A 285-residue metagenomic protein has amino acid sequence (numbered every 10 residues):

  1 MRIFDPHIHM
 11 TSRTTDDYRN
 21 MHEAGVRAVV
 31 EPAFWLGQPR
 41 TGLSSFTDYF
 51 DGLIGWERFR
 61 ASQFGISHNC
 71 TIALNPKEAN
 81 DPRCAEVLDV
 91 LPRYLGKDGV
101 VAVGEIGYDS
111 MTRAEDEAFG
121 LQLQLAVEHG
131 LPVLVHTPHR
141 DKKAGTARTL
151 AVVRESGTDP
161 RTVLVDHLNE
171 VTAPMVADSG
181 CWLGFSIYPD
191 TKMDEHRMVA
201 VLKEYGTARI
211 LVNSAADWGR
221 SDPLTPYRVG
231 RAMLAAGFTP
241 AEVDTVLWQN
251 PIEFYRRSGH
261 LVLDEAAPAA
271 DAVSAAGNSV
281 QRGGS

Functional and structural regions predicted by a protein language model:
M1-H129, V135, R140, A147-R148 (+4 more regions): Mid-domain alpha/beta scaffold segments of enzyme catalytic cores
A33-G37, I187-K192, A216-D217: Short, acidic/turn-prone active-site loops that include or flank metal/cofactor- and phosphate-binding residues
P39-G42, K192-V199, S221-D222: Short, charged, surface-exposed secondary-structure boundary motifs
S62-F64, E155-P160, Y205-G206, A235-A241: Short helix-capping segments at alpha-helix termini
G120-A200, E204, A208-L211: Catalytic pocket-lining loop regions of alpha/beta-barrel enzymes, especially the amidohydrolase/enolase/GH5 lineages
Y205-P223: Short acidic/histidine-rich active-site segments
Y227-S285: Mid-to-C-terminal alpha-helical segments outside catalytic/metal-binding sites
